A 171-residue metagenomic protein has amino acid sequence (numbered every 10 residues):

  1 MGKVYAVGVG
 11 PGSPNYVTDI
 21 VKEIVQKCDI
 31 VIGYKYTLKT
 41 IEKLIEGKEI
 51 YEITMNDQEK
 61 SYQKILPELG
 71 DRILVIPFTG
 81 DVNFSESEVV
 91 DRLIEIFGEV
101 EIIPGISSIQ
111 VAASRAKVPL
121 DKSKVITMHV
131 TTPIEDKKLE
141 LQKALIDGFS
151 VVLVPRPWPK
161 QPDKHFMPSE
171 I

Functional and structural regions predicted by a protein language model:
M1-I103, Q110-V111: Class I S-adenosyl-L-methionine
K3-V7, I30, L74, V100 (+1 more regions): Beta-strand/loop-alpha-helix module characteristic of Rossmann-like adenine-cofactor folds
